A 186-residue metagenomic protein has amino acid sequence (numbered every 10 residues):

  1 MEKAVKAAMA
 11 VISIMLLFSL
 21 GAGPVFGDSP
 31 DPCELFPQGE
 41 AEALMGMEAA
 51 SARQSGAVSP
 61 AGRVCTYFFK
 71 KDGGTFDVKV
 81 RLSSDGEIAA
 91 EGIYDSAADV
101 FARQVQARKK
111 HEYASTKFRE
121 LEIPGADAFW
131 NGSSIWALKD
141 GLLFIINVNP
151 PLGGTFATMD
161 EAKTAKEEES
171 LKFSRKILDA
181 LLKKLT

Functional and structural regions predicted by a protein language model:
M1-I12: Bacterial N-terminal signal peptides that target proteins for export
A10-G21: Bacterial N-terminal signal peptides
P24-D31, V100-Q106: Short, compositionally biased strand/turn segments that nucleate or flank brief secondary-structure elements
F26-D28, E112-T186: A short, solvent-exposed beta-edge/loop patch
G27-G46: Short N-terminal segments immediately surrounding and downstream of signal-peptide cleavage
A43-L44, E48-N131, D140, N149: Short, solvent-exposed recognition patches
